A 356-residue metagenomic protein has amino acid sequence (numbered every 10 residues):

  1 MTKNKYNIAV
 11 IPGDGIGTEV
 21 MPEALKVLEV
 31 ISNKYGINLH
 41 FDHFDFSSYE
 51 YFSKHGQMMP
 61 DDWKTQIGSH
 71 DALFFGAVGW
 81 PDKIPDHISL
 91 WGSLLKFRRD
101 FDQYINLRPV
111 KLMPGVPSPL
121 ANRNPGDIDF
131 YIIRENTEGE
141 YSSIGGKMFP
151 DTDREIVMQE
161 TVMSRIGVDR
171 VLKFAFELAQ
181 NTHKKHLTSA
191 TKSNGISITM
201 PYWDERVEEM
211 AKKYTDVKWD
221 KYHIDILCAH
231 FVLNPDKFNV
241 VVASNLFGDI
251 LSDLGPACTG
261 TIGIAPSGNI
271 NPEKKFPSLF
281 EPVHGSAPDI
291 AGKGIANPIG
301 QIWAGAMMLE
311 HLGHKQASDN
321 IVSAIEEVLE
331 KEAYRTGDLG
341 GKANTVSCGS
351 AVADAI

Functional and structural regions predicted by a protein language model:
A9-K26, I31-S32, T152-I224, K237: Glycine-rich phosphate/diphosphate-binding loop of Rossmann-like nucleotide-binding domains
D14-G17, D71, I133, A175 (+5 more regions): Buried hydrophobic positions in well-ordered alpha/beta secondary-structure cores of metabolic enzymes
E29, N33, I37, S69-A72 (+11 more regions): Generic secondary-structure signature for well-ordered alpha-helical cores
G36-P60, F231: N-terminal beta-loop-helix "entrance" segment that forms/cooperates in small-molecule cofactor or anionic ligand
Y51-M158, L246: N-terminal glycine-rich phosphate/adenylate-binding segment common to multiple enzyme folds
F52, F231-A333: Glycine-rich phosphate/nucleotide-binding loop
G115, Y222-A229: Short acidic loop-to-helix transition motifs that present clustered carboxylates
T137, S143-S189, S193-I196, K315 (+1 more regions): Glycine-rich phosphate/pyrophosphate-binding loop and the adjoining helix
